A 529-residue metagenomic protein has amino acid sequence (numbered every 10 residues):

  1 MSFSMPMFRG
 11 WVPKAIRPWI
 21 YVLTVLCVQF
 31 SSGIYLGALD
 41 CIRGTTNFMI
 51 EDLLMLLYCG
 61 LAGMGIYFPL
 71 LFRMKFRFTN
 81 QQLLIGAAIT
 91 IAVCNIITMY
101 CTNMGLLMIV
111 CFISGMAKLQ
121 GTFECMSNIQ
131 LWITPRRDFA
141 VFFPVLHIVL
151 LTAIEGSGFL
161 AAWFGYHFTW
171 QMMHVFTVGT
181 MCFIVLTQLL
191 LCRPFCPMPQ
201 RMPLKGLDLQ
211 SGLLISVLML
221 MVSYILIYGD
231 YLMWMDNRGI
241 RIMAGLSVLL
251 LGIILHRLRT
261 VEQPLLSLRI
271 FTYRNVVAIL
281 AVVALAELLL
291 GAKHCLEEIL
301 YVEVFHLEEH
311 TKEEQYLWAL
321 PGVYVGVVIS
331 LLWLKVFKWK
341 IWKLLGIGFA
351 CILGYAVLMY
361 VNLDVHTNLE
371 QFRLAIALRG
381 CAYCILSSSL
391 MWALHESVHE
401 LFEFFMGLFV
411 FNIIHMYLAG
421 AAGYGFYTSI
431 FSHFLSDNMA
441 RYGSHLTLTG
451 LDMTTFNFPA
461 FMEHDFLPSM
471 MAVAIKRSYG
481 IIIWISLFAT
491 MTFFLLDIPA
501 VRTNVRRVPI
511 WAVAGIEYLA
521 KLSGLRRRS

Functional and structural regions predicted by a protein language model:
S2-G10, F458-S529: Transmembrane-helix exit segments and adjacent C-terminal regions of multi-pass membrane proteins
F3, V12-L71, G121-T122, M126 (+2 more regions): Extracytoplasmic
A15-S31, L36-G37, L57, C94 (+1 more regions): 12-transmembrane solute porter fold
N47, T79, Y100-L106, H306 (+2 more regions): Helix-breaking motifs and short loop linkers at transmembrane-helix boundaries and internal kinks in secondary membrane
M55-M64, L146, L150, E314-V323 (+1 more regions): Transmembrane alpha-helical segments of major facilitator superfamily
I66-N80, G165, G326-W342: Helix-to-loop junctions at the C-terminal end of transmembrane segments in multipass secondary transporters
L71-F72, F76-Q210: Helix-loop-helix hairpins in multi-pass membrane proteins, especially solute transporters
Y166-A281: Hydrophobic transmembrane-helix bundles of small-molecule transporters
